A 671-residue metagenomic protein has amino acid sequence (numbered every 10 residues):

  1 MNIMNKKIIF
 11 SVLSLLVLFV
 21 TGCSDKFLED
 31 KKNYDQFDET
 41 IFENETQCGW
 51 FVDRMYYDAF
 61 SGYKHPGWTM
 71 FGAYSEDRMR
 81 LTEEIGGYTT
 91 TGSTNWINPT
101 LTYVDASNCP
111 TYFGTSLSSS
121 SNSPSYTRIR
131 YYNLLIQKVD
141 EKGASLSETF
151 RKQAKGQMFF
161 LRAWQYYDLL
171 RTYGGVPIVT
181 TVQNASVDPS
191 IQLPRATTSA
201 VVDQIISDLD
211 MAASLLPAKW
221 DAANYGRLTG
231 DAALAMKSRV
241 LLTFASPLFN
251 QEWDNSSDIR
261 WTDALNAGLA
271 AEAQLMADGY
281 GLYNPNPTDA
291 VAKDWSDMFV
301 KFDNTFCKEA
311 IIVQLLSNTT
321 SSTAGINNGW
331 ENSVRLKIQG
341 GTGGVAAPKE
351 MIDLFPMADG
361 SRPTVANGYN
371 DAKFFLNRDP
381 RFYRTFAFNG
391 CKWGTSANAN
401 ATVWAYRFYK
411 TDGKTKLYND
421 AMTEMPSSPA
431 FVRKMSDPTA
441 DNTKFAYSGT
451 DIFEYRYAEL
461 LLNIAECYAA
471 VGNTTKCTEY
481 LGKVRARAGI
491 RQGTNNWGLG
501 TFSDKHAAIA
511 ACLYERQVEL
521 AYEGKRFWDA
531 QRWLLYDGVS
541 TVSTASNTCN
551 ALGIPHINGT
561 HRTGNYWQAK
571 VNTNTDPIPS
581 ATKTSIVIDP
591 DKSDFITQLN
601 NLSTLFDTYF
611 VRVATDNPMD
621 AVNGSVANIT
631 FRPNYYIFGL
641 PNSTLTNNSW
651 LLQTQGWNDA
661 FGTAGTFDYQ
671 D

Functional and structural regions predicted by a protein language model:
N5-I8, V17-N44, I205, S238 (+2 more regions): Bacterial Sec-dependent N-terminal signal peptides
S24-W96, D210-M211, D231-L234, L241-K416 (+1 more regions): An aromatic- and glycine-enriched ligand-binding surface/loop that stacks and positions planar moieties
N44-E45, G49-W50, Y57-Y63, G67 (+9 more regions): Conserved, well-structured interaction surfaces
I97-V104, Y369-R456, T663-D671: Flexible, polar/acidic helix-loop-strand segments at domain edges
L170-R171, P177, T243-E252, G472: Short coil/turn linking the two alpha-helices of tandem helical-hairpin repeats
S580-D671: Extended, compositionally biased alpha-helical segments that mediate assembly or anchoring
